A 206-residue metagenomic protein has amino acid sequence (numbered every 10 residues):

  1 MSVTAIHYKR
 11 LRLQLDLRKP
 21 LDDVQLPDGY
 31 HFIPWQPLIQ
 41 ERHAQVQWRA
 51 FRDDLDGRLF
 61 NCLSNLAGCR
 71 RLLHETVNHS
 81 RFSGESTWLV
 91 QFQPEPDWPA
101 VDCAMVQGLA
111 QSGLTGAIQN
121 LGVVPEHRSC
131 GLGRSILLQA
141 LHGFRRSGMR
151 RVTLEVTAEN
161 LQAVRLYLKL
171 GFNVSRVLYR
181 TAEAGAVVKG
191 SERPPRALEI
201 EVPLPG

Functional and structural regions predicted by a protein language model:
M1-H7, R134, A158-R176, A184-V188 (+1 more regions): Conserved active-site alpha-helix within GNAT-family acetyltransferase domains
M1-Q36: Acyl-donor-binding surface of acyltransferase catalytic domains
H7-R12, E85-T87, L178-Y179: Short hydrophobic/aromatic beta-strand or adjacent loop that forms the aromatic wall/cage of a ligand/substrate-binding
D16, A50-L55, L63-T115, Q119 (+4 more regions): Acetyl-CoA-dependent GNAT
H31-Q45, F51-R52, D56-R58: A short beta-loop-alpha structural element at the N-terminal edge of CoA-dependent acyl/N-acetyltransferase catalytic
N120-V123, S129-R146, R165-K169: Conserved acetyl-CoA-binding loop-helix of GNAT-fold acetyltransferases
V123, T157-A158: Short amphipathic helical patch at the helix-1/turn junction of helix-turn-helix
F144-E155: Conserved GNAT acetyl-CoA-binding A-motif
